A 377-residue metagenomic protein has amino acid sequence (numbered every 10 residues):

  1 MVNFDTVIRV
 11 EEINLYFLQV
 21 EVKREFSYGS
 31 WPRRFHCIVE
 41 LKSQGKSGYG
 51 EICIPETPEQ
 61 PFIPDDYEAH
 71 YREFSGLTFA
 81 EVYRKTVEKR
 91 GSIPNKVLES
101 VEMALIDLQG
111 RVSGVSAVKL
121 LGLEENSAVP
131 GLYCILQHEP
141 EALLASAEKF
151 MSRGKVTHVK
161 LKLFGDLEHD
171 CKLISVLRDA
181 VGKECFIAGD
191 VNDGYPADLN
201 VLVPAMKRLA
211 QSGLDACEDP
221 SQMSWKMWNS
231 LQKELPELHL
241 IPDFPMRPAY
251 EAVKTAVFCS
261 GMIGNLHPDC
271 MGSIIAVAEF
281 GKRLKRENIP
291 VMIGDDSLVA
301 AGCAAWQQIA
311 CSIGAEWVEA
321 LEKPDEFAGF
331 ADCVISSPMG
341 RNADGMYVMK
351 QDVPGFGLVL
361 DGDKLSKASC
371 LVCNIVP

Functional and structural regions predicted by a protein language model:
V2-P58, A328-I335: Structured beta-strand/loop patches that form or line metal/cofactor-binding pockets in enzymes
F4-E12, L41-S113: Metal- or metallocofactor-binding catalytic centers and their adjacent structured scaffolds across diverse enzyme
V39, G45, V101, G114 (+6 more regions): Conserved, mostly hydrophobic/aromatic
G48, I187-G189, L240-I241: Residue-level marker for buried hydrophobic side chains located in beta-strands that build the well-ordered beta-sheet
P55, C134-L136, K162-D166, D190-G194 (+5 more regions): Active-site beta-loop-alpha junctions enriched in small/polar residues
E73, S224-H239, M246-Y347, Q351-G355: Shared catalytic-loop signature of beta/alpha-barrel
K119-L235: Metal-dependent enolase-superfamily TIM-barrel catalytic cores that perform enediolate-based chemistry
P354-P377: Extended hydrophobic packing segments that form well-structured cores
